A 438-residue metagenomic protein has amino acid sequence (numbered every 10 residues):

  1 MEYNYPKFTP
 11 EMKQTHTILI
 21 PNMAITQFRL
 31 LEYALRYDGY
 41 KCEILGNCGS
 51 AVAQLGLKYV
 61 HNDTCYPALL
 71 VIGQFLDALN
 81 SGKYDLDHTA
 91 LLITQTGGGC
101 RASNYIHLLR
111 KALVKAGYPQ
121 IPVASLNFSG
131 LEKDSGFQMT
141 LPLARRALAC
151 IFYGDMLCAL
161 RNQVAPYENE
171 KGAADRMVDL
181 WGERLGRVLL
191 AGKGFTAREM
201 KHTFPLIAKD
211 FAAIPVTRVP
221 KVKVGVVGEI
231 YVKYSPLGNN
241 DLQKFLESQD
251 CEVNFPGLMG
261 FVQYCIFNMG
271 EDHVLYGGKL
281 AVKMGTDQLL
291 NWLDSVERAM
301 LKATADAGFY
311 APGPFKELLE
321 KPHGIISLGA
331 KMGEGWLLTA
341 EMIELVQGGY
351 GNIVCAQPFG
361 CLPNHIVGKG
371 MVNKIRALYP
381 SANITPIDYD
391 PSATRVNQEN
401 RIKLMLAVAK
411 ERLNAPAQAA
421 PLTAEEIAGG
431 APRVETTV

Functional and structural regions predicted by a protein language model:
M1-V438: An N-terminal assembly and electron-transfer interface module characteristic of large anaerobic redox and radical
